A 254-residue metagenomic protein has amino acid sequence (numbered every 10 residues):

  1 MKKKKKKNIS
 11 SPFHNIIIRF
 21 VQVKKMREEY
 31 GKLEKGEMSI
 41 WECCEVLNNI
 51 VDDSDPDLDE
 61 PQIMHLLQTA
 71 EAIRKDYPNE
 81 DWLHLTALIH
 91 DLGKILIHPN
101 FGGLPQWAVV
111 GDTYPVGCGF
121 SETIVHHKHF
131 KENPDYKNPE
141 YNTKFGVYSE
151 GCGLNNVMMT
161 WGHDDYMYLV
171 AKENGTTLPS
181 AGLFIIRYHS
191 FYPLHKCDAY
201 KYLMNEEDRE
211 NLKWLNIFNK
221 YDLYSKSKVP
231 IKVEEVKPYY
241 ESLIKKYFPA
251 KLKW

Functional and structural regions predicted by a protein language model:
M1-N8: Extreme N-terminal leader/anchor segments
S10-F20: N-terminal domain-start signal
Q22-K25, E42, V46, A181 (+3 more regions): Exposed alpha-helical structural elements
R27-M64, G146-L154: Active-site flanking loop/helix segments enriched in acidic
G36, I50-D53, Y221-Y224, K246 (+1 more regions): Surface-exposed polar/charged interaction patches
L58-V236: Divalent metal-dependent catalytic cores for phosphoryl transfer on phosphate-bearing substrates
E234-W254: C-terminal helix/juxtamembrane-tail motif
